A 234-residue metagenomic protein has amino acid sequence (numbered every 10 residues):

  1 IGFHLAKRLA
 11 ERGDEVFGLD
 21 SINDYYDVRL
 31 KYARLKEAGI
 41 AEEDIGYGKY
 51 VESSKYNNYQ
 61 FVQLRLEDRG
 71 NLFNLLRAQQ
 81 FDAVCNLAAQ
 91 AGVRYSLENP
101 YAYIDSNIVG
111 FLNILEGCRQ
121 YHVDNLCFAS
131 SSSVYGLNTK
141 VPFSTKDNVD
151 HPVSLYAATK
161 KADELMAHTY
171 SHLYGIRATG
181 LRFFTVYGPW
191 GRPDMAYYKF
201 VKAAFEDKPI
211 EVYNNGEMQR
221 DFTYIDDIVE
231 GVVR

Functional and structural regions predicted by a protein language model:
I1-V186, D226: N-terminal Rossmann-like NAD(P)+-binding domain of SDR-like oxidoreductases, especially those catalyzing
K140-P142, L165-R234: NAD(P)-dependent short-chain dehydrogenase/reductase
